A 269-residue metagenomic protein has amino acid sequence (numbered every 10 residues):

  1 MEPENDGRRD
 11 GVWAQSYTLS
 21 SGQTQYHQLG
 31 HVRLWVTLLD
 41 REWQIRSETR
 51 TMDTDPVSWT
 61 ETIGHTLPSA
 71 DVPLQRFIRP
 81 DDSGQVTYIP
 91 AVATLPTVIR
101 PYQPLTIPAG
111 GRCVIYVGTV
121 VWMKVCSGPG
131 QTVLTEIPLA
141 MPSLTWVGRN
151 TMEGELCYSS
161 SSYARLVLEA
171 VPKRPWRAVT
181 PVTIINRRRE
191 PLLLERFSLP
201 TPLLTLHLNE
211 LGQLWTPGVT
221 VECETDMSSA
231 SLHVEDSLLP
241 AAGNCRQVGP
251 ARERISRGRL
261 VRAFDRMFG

Functional and structural regions predicted by a protein language model:
M1-G269: Interface-prone segments of viral and bacterial extracellular assemblies
